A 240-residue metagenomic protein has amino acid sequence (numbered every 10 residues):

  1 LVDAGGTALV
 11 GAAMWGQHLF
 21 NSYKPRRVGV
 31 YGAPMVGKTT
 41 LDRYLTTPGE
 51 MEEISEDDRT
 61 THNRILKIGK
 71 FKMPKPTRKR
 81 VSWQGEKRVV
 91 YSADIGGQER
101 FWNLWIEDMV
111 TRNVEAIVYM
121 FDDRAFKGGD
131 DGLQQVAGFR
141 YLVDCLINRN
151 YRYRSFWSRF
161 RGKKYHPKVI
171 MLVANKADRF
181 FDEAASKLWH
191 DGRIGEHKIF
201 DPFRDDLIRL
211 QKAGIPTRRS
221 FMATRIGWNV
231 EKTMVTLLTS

Functional and structural regions predicted by a protein language model:
L1-A33: Short, flexible boundary segments at extreme N-termini or domain junctions of P-loop NTPases and their
R26-E50: Glycine-rich phosphate-binding P-loop
V36-G37, Q98-R100, D123-G128, A177-F181 (+1 more regions): Short acidic, S/G/P-rich loop/turn micro-motifs used as interaction or catalytic elements
G37-K38, F180, R219-S240: Conserved GTPase G-domain signal focused on the G5
T46-V89, E99-R100: Switch I (effector-binding) loop of TRAFAC-class P-loop GTPase G-domains
Y91-D94: Short hydrophobic beta-strand that contains or immediately precedes a catalytic carboxylate
N103-M109: Conserved alpha-helical scaffold flanking the Walker A/P-loop in AAA+ ATPase domains
T111, A116, F121-A213: Conserved C-terminal guanine-recognition region of P-loop GTPase G domains, centered on the G4
